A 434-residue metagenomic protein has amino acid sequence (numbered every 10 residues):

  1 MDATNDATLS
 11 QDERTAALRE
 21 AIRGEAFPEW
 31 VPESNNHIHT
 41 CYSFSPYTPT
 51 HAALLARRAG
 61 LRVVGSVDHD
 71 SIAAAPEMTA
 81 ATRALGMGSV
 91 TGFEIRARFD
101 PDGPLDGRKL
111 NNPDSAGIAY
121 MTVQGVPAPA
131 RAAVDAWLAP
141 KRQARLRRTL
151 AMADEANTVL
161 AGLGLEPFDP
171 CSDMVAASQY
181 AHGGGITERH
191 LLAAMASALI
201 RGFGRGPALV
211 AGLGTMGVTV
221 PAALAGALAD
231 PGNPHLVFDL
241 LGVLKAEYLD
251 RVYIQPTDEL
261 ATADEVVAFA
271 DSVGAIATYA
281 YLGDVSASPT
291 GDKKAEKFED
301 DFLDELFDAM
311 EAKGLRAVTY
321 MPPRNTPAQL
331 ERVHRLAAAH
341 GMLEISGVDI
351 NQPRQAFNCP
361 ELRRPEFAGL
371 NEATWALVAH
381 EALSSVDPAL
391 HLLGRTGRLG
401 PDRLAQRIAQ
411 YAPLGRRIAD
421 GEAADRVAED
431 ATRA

Functional and structural regions predicted by a protein language model:
M1-I118, G242-F269, V273-G274, Y279-Q355 (+4 more regions): An N-terminally biased module of ancient metal coordination in phosphate/nucleic-acid-related enzymes
T48-A52, A80, L163-L192, R205 (+8 more regions): General structural signal for secondary-structure boundaries
F93, G125-P127, L160: Generic hydrophobic/packing signal
P101-A144, A196-R251, R363-V386, H391-L392: Active-site gating loops and adjacent loop-to-helix segments of metal-dependent hydrolytic enzymes
P129-A222, G415-R433: Non-catalytic, alpha-helical, charged scaffold/linker segments that couple or flank catalytic or architectural cores
Q355-R363: Outer-membrane beta-barrel translocator/channel fold
L383-A434: Intrinsic low-complexity, glycine/proline- and repeat-rich, mixed-charge intrinsically disordered regions appended
